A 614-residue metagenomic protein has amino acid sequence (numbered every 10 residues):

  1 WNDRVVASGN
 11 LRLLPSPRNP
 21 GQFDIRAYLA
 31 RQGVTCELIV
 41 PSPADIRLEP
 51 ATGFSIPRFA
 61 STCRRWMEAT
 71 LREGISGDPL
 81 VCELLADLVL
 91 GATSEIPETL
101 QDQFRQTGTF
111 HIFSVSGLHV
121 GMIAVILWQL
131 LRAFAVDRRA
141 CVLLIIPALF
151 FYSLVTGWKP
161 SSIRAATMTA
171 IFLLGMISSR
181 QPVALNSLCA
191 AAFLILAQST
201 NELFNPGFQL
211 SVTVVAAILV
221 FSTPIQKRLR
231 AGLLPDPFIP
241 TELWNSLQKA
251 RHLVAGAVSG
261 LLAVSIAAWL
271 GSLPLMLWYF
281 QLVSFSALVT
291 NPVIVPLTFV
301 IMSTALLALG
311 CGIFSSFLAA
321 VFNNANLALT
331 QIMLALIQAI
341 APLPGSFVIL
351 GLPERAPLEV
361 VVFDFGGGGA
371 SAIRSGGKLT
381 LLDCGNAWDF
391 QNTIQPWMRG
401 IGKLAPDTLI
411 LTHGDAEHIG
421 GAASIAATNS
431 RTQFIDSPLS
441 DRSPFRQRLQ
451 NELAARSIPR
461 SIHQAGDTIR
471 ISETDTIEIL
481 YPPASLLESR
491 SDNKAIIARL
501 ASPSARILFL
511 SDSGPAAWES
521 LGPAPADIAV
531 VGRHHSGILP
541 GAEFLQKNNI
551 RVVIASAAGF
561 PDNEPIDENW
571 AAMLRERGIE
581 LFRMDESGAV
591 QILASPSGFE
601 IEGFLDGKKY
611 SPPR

Functional and structural regions predicted by a protein language model:
W1-H111, N392-P396, A405, L439 (+3 more regions): Membrane-interface helix/helix-cap signal primarily in integral membrane proteins
L38, I96-S286, Q331, L350-R355 (+5 more regions): Hydrophobic alpha-helical transmembrane segments in multi-pass membrane proteins
I56-G74, L84-L85, A92, L100 (+14 more regions): Hydrophobic alpha-helical segments of integral membrane proteins, encompassing both true transmembrane helices
T93, L196-L203, Q338-T408, L453-I528 (+2 more regions): Core dinuclear metal-dependent hydrolase active-site scaffold
P240, H252-L261, T298, M302-T304 (+5 more regions): C-terminal regulatory/interaction regions
P406-E417, L439-S440, A529-H534: Metallo-beta-lactamase
I419-T428, P444-R448, D567-E568: Metal-dependent catalytic neighborhoods of phosphoester/phosphodiester hydrolases
Q433-I435, D441, W518-A589: Cap/insert and terminal regions of metallo-dependent hydrolase folds
